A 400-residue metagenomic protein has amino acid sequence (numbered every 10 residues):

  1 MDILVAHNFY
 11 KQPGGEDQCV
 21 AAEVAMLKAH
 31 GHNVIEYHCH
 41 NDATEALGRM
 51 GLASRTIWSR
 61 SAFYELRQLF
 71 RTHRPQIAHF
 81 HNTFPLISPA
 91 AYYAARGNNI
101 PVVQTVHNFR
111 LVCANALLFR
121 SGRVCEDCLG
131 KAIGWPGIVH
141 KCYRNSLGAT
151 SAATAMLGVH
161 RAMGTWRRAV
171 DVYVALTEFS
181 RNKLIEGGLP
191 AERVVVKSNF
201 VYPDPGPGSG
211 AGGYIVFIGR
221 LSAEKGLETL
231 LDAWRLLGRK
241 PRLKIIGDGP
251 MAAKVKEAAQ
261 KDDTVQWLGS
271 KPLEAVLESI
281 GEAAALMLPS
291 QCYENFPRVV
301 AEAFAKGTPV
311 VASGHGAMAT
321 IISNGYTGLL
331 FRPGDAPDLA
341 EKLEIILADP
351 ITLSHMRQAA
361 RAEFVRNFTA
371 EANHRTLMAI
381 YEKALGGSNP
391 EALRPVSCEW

Functional and structural regions predicted by a protein language model:
D17-Q18, G213, F217-L236, P250-K254 (+1 more regions): A conserved mid-protein helix/loop that constitutes part of the nucleotide-sugar donor-binding site
L111, E126, G130-G206, Q266: Donor nucleotide-sugar binding/catalytic pocket of nucleotide-sugar-dependent glycosyltransferases
A253-E274: Nucleotide-activated donor-binding/catalytic signature segment of Leloir-type glycosyltransferases, i.e., the conserved
L277, N295, V300-A305, A319-T320 (+1 more regions): Short alpha-helical segment that forms part of, or immediately flanks, the ligand-binding pocket in carbohydrate-active
G281-N295, T308: Acidic donor-binding loop of glycosyltransferase active sites
P309-A312, I322: Short hydrophobic beta-strand element within catalytic cores of glycosyltransferases and related nucleotide-activated
N324-G325, L329-A336, I345-I351: Conserved acidic donor-binding segment of nucleotide-sugar-dependent glycosyltransferases
D338, I345, T352-N367, N373-A379: A short, well-ordered alpha-helix in the C-terminal region of glycosyltransferases
